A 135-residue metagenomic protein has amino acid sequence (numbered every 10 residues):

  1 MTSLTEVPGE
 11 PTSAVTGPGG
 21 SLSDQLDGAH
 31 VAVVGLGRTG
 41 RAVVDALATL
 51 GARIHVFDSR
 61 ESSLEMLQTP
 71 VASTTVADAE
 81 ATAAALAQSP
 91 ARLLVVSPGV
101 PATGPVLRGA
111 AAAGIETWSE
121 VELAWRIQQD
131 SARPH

Functional and structural regions predicted by a protein language model:
M1-R126: N-terminal leader/targeting and accessory segments in enzymes
A132-H135: Short, intrinsically disordered, charge-balanced linker/junction segments flanking boundaries in proteins
